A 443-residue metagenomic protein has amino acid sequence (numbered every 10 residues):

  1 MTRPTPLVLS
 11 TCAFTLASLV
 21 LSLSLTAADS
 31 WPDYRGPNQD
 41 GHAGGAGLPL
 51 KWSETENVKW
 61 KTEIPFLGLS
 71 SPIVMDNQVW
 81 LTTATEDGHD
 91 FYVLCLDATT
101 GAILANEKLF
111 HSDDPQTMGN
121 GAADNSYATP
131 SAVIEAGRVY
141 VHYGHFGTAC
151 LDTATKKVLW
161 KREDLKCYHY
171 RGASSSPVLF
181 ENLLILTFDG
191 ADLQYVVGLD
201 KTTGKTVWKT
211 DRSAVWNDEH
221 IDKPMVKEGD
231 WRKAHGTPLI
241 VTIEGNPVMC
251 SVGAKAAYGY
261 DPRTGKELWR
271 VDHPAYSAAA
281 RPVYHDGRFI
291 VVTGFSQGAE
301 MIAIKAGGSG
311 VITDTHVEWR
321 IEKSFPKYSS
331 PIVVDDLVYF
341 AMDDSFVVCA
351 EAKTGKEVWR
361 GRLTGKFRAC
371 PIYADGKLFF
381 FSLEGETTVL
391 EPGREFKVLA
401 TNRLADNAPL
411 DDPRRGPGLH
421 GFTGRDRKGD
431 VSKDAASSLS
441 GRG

Functional and structural regions predicted by a protein language model:
M1, R442-G443: Accessible peptide chain termini
M1-L9: N-terminal secretory signal peptides that target proteins for export/translocation
S10-S24: Bacterial N-terminal signal peptides
L25-G441: Noncatalytic, solvent-exposed loop/strand surfaces of beta-propeller-type extracellular/periplasmic domains
